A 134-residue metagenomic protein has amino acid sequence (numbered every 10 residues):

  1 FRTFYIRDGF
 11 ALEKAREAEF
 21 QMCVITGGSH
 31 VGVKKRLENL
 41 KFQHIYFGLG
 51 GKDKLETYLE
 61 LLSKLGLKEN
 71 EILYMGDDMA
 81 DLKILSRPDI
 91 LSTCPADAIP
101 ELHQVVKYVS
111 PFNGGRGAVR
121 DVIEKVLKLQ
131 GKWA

Functional and structural regions predicted by a protein language model:
F1, Y5, L40, H44-I45 (+1 more regions): Mg2+-dependent phosphoryl-transfer enzymes with acidic/Ser/Thr/Gly-rich catalytic loops
F1-K52: Alpha-helical substrate-recognition element adjacent to the catalytic core
